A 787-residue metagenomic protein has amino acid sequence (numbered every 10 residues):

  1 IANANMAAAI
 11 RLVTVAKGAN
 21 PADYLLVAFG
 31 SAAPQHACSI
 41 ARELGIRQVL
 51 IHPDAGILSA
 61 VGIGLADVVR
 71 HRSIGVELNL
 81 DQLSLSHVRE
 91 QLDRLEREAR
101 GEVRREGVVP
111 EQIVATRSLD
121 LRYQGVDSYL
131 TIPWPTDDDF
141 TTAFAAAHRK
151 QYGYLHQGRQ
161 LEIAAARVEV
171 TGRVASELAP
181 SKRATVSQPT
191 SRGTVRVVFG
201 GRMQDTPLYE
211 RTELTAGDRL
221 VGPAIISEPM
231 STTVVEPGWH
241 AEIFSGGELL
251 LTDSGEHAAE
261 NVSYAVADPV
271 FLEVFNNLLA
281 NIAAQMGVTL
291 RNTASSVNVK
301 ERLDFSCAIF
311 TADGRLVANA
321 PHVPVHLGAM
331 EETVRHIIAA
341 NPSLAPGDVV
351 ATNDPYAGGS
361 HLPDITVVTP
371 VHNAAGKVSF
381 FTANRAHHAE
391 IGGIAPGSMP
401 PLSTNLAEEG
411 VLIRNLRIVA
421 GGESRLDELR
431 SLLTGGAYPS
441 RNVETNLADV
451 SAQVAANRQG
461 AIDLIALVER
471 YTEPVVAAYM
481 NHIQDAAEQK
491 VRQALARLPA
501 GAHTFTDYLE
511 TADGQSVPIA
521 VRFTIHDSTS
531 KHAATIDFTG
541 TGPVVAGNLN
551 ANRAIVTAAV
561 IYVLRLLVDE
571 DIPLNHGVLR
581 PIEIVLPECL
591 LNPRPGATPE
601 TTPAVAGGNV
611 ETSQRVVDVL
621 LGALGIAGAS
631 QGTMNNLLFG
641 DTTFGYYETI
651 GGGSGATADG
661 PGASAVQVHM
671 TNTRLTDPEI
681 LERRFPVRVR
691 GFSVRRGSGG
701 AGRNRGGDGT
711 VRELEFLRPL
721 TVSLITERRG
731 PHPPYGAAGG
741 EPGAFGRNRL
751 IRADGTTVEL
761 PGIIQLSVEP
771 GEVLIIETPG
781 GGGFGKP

Functional and structural regions predicted by a protein language model:
I1-N5, A9-P21, A28-P787: C-terminal, non-catalytic interaction/recognition modules in large multi-subunit enzymes and RNPs
